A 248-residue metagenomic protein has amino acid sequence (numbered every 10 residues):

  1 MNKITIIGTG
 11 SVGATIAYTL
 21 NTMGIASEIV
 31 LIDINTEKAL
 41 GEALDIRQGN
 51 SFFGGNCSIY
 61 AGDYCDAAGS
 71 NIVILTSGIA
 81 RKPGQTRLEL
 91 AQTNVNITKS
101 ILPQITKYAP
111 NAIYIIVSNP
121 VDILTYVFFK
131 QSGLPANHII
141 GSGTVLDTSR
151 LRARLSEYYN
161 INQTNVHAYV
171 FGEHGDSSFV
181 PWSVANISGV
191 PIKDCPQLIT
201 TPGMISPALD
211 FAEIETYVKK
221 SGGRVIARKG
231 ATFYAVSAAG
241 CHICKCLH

Functional and structural regions predicted by a protein language model:
M1-I4: Extreme N-terminal starter segment of soluble prokaryotic enzymes
T9-G10: Glycine-rich Rossmann-fold phosphate-binding loop(s) that bind the pyrophosphate of adenine dinucleotide cofactors
G13-A14: N-terminal Rossmann-fold NAD(P) dinucleotide-binding loop
I32-N71, Q85: Conserved N-terminal Rossmann-fold NAD(P) cofactor-binding segment
S77-I79: Conserved NAD(P)H cofactor-binding loop of Rossmann-fold oxidoreductase domains
T86-R152: Rossmann-like NAD(P)(H) cofactor-binding subdomain of soluble oxidoreductases
S132-H138, T148-H248: C-terminal substrate-binding/catalytic lobe of Rossmann-fold NAD(P)-dependent dehydrogenases
